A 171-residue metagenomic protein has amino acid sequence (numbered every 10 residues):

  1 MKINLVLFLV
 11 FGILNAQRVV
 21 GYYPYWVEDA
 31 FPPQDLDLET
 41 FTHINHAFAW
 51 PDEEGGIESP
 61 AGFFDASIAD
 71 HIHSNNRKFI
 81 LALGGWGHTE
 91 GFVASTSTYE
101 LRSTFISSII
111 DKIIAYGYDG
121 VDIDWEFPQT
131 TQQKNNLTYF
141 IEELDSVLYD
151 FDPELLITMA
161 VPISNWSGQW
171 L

Functional and structural regions predicted by a protein language model:
K2, T40, G117-D119: Short loop/turn motifs at secondary-structure junctions
I3-L14: Sec-dependent N-terminal signal peptides
L5, P33, E126: Generic anion/oxyanion-binding catalytic loop in active/binding sites
G12, Q17, P153-L155: Residue-level signal for beta-strand positions within conserved beta-sheet cores that form or flank
Q17-I113, E143: Glycan-recognition patch characteristic of GH18 chitinases/ENGases and related GlcNAc/peptidoglycan-binding proteins
F63-D65, G91-L171: Active-site cleft segment of glycoside hydrolase catalytic domains centered on the general acid/base Glu
